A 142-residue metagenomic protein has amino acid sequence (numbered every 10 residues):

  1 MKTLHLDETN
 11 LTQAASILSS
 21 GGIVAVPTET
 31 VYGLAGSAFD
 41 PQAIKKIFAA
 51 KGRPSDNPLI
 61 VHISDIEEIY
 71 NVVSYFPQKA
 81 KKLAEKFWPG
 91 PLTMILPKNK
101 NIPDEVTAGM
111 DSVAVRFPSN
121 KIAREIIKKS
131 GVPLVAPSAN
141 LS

Functional and structural regions predicted by a protein language model:
M1-S142: Active-site-adjacent structural elements in enzyme catalytic cores
